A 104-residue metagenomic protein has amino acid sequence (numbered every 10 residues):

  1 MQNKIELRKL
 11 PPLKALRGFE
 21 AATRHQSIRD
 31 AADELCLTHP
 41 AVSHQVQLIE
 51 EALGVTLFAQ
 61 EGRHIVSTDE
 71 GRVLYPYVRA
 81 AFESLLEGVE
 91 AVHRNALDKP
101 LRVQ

Functional and structural regions predicted by a protein language model:
M1-P11, R17: A detector for short, charged/polar N-terminal pre-domain segments
A15-A22, L74: Short alpha-helical "packing" element that flanks the helix-turn-helix/winged-helix DNA-binding module
A21-C36: Short helix-boundary/capping micro-motifs
D33, E51, R72: Alpha-helical residues within the helix-turn-helix
E50-S67: A short LG(V/I)-centered, amphipathic sequence patch enriched for acidic residue(s) preceding the LG motif
H93-Q104: Interdomain hinge and pocket-entrance segments immediately C-terminal to HTH DNA-binding domains
